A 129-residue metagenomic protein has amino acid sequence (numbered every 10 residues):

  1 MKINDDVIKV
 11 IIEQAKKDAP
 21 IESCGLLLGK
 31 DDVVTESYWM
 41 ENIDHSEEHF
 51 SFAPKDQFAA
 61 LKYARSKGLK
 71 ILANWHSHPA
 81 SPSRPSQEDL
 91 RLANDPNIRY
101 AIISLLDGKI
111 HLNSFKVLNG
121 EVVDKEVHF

Functional and structural regions predicted by a protein language model:
M1-I71, A80-F129: Conserved beta-strand-loop surface patch within small alpha/beta domains used for substrate/adaptor or ligand engagement
S77: Residue-level "edge-of-site" marker
